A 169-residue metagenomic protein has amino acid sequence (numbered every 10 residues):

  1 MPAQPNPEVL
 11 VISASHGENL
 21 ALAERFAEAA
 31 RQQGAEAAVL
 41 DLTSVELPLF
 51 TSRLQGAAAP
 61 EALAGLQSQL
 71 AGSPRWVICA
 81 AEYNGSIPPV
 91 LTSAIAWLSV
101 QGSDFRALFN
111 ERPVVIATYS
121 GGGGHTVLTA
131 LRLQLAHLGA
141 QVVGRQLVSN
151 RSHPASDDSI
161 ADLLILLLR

Functional and structural regions predicted by a protein language model:
M1-P7, A27, Q141-R169: Glycine-rich phosphate/pyrophosphate-binding loop and the adjoining helix
P2-A35: N-terminal beta1-alpha1 ligand-phosphate binding loop
L10, A38-L40, V77, V115-A117 (+1 more regions): Hydrophobic/aromatic beta-strand patches that form the interior of the parallel beta-sheet core in alpha/beta enzyme
A14-H16, L42, Y119-G121: Cofactor-binding loop segments of dinucleotide-utilizing enzymes, especially the Rossmann-like FAD- and NAD(P)+-binding
N19, A23, L63, L91 (+2 more regions): A general structural signal for well-ordered alpha-helical segments in protein cores
G34-L42, L49, Q141-N150: Short beta-strand elements in bilobed, periplasmic/extracellular small-molecule ligand-binding domains
L42-P60: N-terminal beta-loop-helix "entrance" segment that forms/cooperates in small-molecule cofactor or anionic ligand
A58-L138: Helix-loop-strand module that forms the ligand-binding subsite of alpha/beta enzymes
